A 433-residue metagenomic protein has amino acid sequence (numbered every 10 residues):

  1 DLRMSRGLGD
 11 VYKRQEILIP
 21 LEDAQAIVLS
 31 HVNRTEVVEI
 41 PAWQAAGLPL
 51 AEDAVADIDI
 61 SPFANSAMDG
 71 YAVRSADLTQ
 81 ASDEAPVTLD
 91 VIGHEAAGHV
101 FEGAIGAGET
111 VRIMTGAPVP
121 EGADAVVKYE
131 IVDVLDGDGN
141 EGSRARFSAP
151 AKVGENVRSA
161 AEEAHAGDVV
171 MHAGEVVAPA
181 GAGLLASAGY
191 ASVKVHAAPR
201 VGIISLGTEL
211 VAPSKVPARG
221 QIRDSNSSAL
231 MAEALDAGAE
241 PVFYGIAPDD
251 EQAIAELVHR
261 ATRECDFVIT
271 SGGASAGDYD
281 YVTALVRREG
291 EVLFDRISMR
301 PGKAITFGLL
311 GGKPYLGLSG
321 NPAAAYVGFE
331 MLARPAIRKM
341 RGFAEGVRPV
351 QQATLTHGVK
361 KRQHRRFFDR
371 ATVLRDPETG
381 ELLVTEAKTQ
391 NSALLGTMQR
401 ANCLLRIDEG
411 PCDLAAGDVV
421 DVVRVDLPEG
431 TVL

Functional and structural regions predicted by a protein language model:
D1-Y12: Single conserved hydrophobic/aromatic residue that forms the stacking wall/gate of nucleotide- or nucleobase-binding
D10-S82, R112, F343-F368: Short, low-complexity N-terminal leaders and the immediately following helix N-cap/first helix
R14-L21, A191-L318, P322-G328: Helix-rich terminal scaffold detector
E16-D23, V37-I40, Q44, M68 (+22 more regions): Conserved active-site and cofactor/substrate-binding residues in soluble primary-metabolism enzymes
E16-L21, A72-P248, L383, K388-T389 (+2 more regions): Short, glycine/charged-enriched hinge/interface segments at domain edges or termini
V28, G70, G167, I203 (+4 more regions): Residue-level signal for inorganic ion chemistry
V38-Q44, E52, G98, V119 (+2 more regions): Flexible glycine/proline-rich
